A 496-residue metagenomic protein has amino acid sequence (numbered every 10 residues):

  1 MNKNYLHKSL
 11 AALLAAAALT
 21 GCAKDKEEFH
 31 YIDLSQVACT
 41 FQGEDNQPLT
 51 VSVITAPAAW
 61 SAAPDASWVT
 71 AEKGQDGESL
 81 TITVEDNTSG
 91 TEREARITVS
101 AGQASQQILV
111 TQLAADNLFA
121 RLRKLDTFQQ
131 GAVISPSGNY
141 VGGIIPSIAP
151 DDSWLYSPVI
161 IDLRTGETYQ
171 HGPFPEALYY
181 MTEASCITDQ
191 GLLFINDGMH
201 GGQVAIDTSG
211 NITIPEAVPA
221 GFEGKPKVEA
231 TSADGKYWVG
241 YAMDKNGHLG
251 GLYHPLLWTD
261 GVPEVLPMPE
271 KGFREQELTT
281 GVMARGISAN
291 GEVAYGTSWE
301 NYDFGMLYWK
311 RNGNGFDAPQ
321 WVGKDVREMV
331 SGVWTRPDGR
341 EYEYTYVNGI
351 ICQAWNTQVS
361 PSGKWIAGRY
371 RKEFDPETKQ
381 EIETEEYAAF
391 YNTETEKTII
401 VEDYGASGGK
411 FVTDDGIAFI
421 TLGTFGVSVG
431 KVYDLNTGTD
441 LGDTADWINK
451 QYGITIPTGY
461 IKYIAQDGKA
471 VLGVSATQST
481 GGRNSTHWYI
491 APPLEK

Functional and structural regions predicted by a protein language model:
M1-L6, A11-T40, G102-L125: Bacterial Sec-dependent N-terminal signal peptides
F29-A38, T50-T81: Surface-exposed binding patches on compact interaction domains or structured appendages
E44-T50: Short coil/turn motif common to extracellular beta-sandwich-like domains
T50-S52, S79-T83, R96-T98, Q107-L109: Beta-strand secondary-structure signal
A59-S61, S105-Q107, W238, F316: Short loop/beta submotifs within extracellular cysteine-rich repeat domains
E85-T91: Short, surface-exposed loop/turn segments at beta-strand-coil junctions that are enriched for proline with nearby
T91-Q103: A short beta-strand micro-motif common to beta-rich folds, especially ectodomain repeats
D116-K496: Conserved "turn/edge" positions that cap or connect secondary-structure elements within repeat/scaffolded domains
